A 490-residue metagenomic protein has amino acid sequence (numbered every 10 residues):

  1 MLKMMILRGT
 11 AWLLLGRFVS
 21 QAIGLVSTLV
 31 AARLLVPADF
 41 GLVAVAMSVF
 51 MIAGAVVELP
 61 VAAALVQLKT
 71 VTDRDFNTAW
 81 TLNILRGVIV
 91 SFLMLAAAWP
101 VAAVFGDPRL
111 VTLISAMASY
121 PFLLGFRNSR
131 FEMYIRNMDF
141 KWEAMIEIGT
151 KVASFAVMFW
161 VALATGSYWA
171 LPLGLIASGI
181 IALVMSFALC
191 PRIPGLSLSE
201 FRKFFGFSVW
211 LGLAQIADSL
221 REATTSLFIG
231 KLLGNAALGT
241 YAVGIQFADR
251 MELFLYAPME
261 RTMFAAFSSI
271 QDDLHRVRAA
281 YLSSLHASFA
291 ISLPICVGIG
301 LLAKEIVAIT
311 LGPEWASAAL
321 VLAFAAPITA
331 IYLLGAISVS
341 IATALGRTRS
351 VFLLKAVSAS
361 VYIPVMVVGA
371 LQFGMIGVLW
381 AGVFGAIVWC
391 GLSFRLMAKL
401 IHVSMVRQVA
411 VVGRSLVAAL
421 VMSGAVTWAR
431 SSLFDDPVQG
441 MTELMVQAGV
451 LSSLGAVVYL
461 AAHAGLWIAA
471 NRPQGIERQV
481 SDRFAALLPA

Functional and structural regions predicted by a protein language model:
M1-G24, V66, V71-T81, P108-L110 (+6 more regions): N-terminal membrane topogenesis motif
M1-L2, I6, K141, M145 (+3 more regions): Interhelical loop/hinge segments that connect adjacent transmembrane helices in multipass membrane
L2-P60, R86-P100, S115, T150-F159 (+3 more regions): Signature of the first transmembrane helix
G9-S20, G24, L171-G174, S178 (+9 more regions): Transmembrane helical elements of multi-pass membrane transporters/channels
S20-G24, T28, M47-F50, G54-V66 (+13 more regions): Short runs within selected transmembrane alpha-helices of multi-pass transporters and secretion channels
V56-D73, N77, I135-R136, G244 (+2 more regions): Helix-loop junctions and terminal segments of transmembrane helices in multi-pass membrane transport/translocation
T81-G106, V111-S115, A156, W160-A164 (+3 more regions): Alpha-helical transmembrane segments of multi-pass membrane transport and lipid-handling proteins
R395-M405, G424-A490: Membrane-proximal transmembrane or re-entrant/amphipathic helices at the cytosolic face
